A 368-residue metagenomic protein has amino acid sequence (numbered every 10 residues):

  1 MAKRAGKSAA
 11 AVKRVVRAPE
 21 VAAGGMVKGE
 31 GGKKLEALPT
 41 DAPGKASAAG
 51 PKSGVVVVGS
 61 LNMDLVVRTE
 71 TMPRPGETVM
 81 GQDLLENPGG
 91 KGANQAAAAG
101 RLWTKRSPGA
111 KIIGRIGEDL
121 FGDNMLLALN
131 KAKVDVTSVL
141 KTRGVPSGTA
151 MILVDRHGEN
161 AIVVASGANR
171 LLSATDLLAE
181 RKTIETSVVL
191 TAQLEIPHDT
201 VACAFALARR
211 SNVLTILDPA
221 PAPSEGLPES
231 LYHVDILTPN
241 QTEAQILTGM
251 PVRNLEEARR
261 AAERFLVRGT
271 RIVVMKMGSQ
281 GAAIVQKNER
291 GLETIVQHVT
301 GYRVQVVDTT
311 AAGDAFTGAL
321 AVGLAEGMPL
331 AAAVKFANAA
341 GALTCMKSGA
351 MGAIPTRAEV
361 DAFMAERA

Functional and structural regions predicted by a protein language model:
M1-V57, S224-E225, L255-A368: Conserved phosphate-binding/catalytic region of the ribokinase-like
A2-R115, L120-K131, Q305-V307: Glycine-rich phosphate/adenosyl-contacting loop at the front of the ribokinase-like
P39, K133, R170-T175, I216-A222: Short gly/ser/thr-rich secondary-structure transition/capping motifs
A48, K52-S53, P75-E86, A98-V188 (+2 more regions): Conserved N-terminal subdomain of the carbohydrate kinase-like
L61, T242-E243, A358: Alpha-helix/helix-capping structural signal
V66, V163, L247-M250, V285 (+1 more regions): Residues that scaffold the ATP/ADP-binding catalytic core of kinase and kinase-like folds
A99, N240, G313: Short, conserved phosphate/pyrophosphate- and ester-handling motifs at nucleotide-, phospho-/glycolipid
V188-R260, S279-A282, K287-N288: Conserved beta-alpha-beta core of the PfkB/ribokinase-like small-molecule kinase fold
